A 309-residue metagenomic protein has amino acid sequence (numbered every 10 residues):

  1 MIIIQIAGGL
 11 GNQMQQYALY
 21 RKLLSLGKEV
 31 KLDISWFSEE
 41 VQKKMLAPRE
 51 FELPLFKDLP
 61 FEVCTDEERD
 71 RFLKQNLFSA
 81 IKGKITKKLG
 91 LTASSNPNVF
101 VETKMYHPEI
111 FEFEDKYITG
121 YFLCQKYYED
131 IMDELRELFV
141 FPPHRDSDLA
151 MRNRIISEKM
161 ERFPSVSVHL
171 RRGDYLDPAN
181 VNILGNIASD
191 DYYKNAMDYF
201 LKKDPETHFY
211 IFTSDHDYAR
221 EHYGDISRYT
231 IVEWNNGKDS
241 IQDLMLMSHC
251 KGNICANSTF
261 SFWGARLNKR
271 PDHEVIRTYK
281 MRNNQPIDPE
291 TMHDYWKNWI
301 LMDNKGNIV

Functional and structural regions predicted by a protein language model:
M1-I6, K31-L32, I118-T119, R162-R172 (+1 more regions): Short hydrophobic beta-strand segments
M1-K43: N-terminal pre-catalytic "stem/leader" segment of glycosyltransferase-like enzymes
G9-G11, W36-E40, L123-Y128, R171-Y175 (+5 more regions): Short, solvent-exposed loop/turn segments at secondary-structure junctions
L10, D198-P286, T291: Donor-binding and catalytic core of enzymes assembling or modifying cell-surface/extracellular glycoconjugates
Q42-D58, A219-R228, D288-H293: Short, aromatic/basic amphipathic alpha-helical patches
K44-D204, D303, V309: Secretory-pathway luminal glycosyltransferase catalytic domains
N283-V309: Leloir-type glycosyltransferase catalytic cores
